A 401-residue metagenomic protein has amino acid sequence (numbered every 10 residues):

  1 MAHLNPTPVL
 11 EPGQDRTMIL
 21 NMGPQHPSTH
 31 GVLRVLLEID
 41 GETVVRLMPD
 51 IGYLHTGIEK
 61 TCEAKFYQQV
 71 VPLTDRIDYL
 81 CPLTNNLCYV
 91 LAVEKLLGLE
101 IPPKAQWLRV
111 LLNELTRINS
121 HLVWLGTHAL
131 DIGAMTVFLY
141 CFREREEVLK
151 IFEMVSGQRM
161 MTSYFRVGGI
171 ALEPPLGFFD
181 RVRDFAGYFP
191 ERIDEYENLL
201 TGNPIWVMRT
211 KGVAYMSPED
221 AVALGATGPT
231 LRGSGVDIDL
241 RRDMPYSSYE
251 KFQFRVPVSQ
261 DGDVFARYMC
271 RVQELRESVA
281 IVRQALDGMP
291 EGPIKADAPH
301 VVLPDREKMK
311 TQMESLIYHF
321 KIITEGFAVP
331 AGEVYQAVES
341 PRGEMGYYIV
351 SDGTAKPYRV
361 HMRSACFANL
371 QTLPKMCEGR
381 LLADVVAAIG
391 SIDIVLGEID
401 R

Functional and structural regions predicted by a protein language model:
M1-R401: Metal/cofactor-centered catalytic core regions of large enzymes
